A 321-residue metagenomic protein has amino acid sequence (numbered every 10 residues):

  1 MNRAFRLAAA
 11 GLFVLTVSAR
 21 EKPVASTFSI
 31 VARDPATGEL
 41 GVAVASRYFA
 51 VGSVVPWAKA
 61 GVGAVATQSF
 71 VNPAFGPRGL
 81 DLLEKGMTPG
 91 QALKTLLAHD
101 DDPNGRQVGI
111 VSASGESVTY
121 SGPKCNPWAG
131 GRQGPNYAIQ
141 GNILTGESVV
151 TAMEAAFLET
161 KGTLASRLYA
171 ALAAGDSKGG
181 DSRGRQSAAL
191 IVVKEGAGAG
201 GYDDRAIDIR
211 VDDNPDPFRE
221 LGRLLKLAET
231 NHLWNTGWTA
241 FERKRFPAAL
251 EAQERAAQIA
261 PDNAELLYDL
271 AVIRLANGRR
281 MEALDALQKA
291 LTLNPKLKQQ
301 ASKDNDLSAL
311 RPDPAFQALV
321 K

Functional and structural regions predicted by a protein language model:
R20-R183, L190, D212-R243: Alpha/propeptide regions of enzymes that mature by internal proteolysis
E242, A276-N277, A309-L310: Register position in tetratricopeptide repeats
R255-Q258, L291-T292: Conserved structural position within tetratricopeptide repeats
D269, K303-D304: Canonical tetratricopeptide repeat
